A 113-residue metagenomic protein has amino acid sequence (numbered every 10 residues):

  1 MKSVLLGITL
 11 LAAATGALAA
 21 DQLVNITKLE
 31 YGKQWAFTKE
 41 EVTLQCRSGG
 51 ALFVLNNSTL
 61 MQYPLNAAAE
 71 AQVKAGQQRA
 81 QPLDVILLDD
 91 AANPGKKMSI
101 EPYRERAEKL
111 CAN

Functional and structural regions predicted by a protein language model:
M1-V4: Positively charged n-region of N-terminal signal peptides that target proteins for export
G7-I8: Soluble, non-membrane globular domain cores that form compact, hydrophobic packing and curved binding surfaces
A14-G16: N-terminal signal peptide c-region/cleavage motif recognized by signal peptidases
A19-L60: N-terminal secretory signal peptides
F53-I86: Flexible, solvent-exposed short loops/turns enriched in glycine
G76-N113: C-terminal partner/receptor-binding element of secreted or periplasmic proteins
